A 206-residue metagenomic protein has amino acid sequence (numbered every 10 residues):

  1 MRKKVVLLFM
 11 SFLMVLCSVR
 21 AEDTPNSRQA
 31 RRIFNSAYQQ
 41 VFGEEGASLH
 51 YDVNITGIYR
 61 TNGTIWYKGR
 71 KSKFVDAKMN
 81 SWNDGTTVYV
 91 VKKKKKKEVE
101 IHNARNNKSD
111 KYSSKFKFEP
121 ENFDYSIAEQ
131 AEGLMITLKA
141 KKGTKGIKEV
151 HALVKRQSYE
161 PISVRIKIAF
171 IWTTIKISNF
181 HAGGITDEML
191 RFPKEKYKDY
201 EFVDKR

Functional and structural regions predicted by a protein language model:
M1-V6: Bacterial N-terminal signal peptides that target proteins for export
L8-V15: Bacterial N-terminal signal peptides
C17-Y59, W66-K71, E195-R206: N-terminal leader/targeting segments and the immediate start of mature chains
E22-N26, Q130-G133, K142-E149, R156-R206: Non-transmembrane domains of secretory- and envelope-associated proteins
D23, R60-D110, I168-T174: An acidic-aromatic
G43, I65-K73, W82-V88, A131 (+2 more regions): Short, solvent-exposed coil/turn segments at beta-strand boundaries
H50-N54, S72-A77, M135-G143, S163-K167: Short beta-strand segments that buttress and anchor functional surface loops
V90-G143: Surface-exposed, polar helix/loop patches in the mature regions of secreted/periplasmic/lumenal proteins that form
